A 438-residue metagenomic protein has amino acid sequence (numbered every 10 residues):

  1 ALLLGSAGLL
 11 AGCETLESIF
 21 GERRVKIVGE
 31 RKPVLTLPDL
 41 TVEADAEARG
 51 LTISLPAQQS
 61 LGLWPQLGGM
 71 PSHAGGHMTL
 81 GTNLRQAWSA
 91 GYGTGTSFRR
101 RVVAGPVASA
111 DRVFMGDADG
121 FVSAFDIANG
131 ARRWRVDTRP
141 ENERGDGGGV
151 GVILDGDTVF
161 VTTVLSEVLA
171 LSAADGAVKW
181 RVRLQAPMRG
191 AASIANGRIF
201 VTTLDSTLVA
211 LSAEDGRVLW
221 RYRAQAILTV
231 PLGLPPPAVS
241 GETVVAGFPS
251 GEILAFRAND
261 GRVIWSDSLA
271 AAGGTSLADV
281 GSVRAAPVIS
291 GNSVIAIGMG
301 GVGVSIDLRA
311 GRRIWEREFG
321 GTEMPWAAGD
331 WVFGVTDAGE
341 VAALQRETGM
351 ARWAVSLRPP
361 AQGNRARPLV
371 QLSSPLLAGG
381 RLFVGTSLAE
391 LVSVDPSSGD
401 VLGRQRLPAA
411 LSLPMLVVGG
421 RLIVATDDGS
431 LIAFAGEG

Functional and structural regions predicted by a protein language model:
A1-L16: N-terminal export signals
V28-A44, I53-A87: Blade/loop signatures of beta-propeller domains
A87-V107, R135-I153, K179-A195, V218-S240 (+5 more regions): Extracytoplasmic beta-rich repeat domains
D117, T163, T203-L204, F248 (+4 more regions): Structural signature of WD-repeat beta-propellers
I127-N129, S172-D175, A213-D215, A258-D260 (+4 more regions): Short loop/turn segments that connect beta-strands within beta-propeller blades
S412-G438: Blade-level signature of beta-propeller repeat domains, shared across WD40, Kelch, NHL, RCC1 and BNR/Asp-box propellers
